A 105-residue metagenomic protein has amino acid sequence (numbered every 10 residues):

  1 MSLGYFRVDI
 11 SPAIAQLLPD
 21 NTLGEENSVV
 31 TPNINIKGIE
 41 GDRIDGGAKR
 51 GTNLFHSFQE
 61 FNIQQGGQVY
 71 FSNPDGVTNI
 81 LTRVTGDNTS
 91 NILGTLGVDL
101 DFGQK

Functional and structural regions predicted by a protein language model:
S2-K105: N-terminal domain-start segments of secreted/luminal proteins
